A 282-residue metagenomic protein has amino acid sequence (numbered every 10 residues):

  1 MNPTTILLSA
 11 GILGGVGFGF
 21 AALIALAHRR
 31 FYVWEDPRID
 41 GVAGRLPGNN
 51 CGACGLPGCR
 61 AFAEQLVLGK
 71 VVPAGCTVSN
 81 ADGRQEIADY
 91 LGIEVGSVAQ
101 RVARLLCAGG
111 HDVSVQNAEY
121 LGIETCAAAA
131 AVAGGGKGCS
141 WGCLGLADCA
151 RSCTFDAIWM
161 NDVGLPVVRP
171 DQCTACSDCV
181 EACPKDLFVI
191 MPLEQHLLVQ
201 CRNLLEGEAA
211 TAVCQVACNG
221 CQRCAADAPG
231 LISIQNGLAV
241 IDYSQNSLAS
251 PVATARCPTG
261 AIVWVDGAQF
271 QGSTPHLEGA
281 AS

Functional and structural regions predicted by a protein language model:
N2-D227, T254-R256, G260-S282: Ferredoxin-type iron-sulfur electron-transfer modules and their immediate structural context
L231-I234: Beta-strand-rich solenoid/repeat architectures in extracellular/passenger domains of polysaccharide-targeting enzymes
G237-S244: A conserved acidic, glycine/proline-rich C-terminal tail/linker
A249-P251: Surface-exposed loop/turn motifs in large extracellular/passenger domains
